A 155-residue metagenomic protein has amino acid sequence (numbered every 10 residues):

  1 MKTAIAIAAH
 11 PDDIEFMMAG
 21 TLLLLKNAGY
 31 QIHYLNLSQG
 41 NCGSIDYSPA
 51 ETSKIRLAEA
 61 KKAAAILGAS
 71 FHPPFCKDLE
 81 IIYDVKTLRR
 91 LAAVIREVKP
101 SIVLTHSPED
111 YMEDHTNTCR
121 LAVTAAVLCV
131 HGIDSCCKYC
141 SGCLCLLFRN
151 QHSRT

Functional and structural regions predicted by a protein language model:
M1-I5, Y83-T155: Metal-dependent de-N-acetylase/amidase catalytic core
M1-V98: Active-site rim/loop-helix segments in enzyme catalytic domains that contact anionic ligands
